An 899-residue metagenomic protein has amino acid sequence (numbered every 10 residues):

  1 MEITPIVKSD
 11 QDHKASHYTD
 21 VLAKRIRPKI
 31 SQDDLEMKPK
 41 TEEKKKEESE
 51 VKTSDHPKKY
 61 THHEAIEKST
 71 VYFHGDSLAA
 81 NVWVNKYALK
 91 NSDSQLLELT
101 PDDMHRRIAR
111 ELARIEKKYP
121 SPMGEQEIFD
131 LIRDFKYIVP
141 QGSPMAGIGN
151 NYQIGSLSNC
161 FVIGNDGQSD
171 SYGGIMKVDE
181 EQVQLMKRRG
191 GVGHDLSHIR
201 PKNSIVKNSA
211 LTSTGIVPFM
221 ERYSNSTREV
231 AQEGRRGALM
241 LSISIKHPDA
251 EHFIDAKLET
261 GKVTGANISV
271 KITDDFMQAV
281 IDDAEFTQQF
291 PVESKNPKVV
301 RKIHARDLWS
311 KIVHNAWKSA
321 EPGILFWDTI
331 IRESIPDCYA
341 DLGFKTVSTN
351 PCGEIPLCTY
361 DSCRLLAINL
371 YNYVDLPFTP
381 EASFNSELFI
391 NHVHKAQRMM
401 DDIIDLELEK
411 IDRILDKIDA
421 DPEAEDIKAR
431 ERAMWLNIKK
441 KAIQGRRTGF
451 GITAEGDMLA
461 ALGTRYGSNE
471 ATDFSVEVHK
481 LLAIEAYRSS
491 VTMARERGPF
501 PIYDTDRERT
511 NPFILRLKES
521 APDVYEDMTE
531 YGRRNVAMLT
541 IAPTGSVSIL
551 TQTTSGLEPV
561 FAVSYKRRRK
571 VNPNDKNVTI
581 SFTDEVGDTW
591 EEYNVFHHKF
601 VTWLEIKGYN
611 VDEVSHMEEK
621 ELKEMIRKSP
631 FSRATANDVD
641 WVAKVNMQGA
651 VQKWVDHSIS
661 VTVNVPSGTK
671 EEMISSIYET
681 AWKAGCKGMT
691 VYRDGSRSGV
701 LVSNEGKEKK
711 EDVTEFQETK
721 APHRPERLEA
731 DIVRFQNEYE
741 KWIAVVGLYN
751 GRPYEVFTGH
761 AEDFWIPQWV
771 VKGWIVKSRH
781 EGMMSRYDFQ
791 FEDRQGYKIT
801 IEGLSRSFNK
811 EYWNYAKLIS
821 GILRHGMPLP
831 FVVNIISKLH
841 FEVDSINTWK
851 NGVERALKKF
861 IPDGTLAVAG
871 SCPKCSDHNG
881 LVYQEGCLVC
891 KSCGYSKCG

Functional and structural regions predicted by a protein language model:
T19-K40, K44-E125, N208-R222, Q232-F344 (+7 more regions): Conserved, charged catalytic cores of large soluble enzymes
S77, N81-V82, C352-I355, E407 (+5 more regions): Catalytic alpha/beta core of large soluble enzyme barrels
E111-E116, L131-N208, I216-F219, V230-E233 (+10 more regions): Function-dense linear segments that define catalytic or interfacial modules in macromolecule-processing proteins
I128-F129, F290-P291, H392-K439, I443 (+4 more regions): Internal maturation/activation junctions in enzymes
I272, I331-G343, N350-P351, P356 (+5 more regions): Terminal amphipathic helices with adjacent charged low-complexity linkers/tails
Y525-E530, S703-N750: Short, Gly/Pro- and small/polar-rich lid/capping loops
C872-D877, S892: Short, cysteine/histidine-rich loop/knuckle motifs that typically chelate Zn2+
E885-S896: Cysteine-rich micro-motifs
